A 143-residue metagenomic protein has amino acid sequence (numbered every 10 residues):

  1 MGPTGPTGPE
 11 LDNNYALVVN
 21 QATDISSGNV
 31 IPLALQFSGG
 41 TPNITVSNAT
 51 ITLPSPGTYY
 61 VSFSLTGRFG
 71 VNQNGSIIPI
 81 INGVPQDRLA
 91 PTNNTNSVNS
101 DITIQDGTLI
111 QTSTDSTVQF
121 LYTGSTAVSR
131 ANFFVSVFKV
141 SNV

Functional and structural regions predicted by a protein language model:
P3-V143: Extracellular jelly-roll beta-sandwich "head" domains, especially the C-terminal globular C1q domain
